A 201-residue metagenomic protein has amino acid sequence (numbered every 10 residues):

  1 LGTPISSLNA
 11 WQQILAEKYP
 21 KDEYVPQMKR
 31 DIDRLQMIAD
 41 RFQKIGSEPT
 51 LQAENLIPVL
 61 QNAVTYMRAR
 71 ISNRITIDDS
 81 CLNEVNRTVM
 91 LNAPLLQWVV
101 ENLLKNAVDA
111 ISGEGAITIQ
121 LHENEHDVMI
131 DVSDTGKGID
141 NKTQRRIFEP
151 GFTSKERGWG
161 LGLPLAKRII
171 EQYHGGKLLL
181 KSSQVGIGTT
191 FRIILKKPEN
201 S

Functional and structural regions predicted by a protein language model:
S7, D22-N73: Conserved DHp (HisKA) dimerization/phosphotransfer helix of two-component histidine kinases, i.e., the long coiled-coil
T76-R87, E125: Conserved catalytic submotifs in the C-terminal HATPase_c
E114-H126: Short beta-strand/loop element within the Bergerat-fold HATPase_c
D134: Acidic ATP/Mg2+-coordinating residue in the GHKL
I139-G151: Short conserved segment of the HATPase_c
G162, A166: Short alpha-helical Gxxx[C/S/T] motif in the catalytic ATP-binding
I170-E171: Detector for a conserved hydrophobic position within an alpha-helical segment of the HATPase_c
H174-S182: Glycine-rich ATP-binding loops of the HATPase_c
